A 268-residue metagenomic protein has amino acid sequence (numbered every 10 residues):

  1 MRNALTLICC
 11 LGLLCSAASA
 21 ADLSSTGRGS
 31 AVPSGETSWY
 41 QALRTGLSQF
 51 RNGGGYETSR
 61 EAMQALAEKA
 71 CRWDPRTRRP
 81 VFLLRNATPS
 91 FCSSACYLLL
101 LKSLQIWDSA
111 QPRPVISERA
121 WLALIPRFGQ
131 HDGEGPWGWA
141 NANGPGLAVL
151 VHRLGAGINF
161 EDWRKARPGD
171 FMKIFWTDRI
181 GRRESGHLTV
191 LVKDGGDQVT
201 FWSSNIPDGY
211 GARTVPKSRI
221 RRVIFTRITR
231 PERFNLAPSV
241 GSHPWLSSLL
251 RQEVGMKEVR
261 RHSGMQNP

Functional and structural regions predicted by a protein language model:
M1-A4: Positively charged n-region of N-terminal signal peptides that target proteins for export
L7-S16: Bacterial N-terminal signal peptides
A18-A20: Boundary at the C-terminal end of the N-terminal hydrophobic targeting segment
D22-A142, S263-P268: N-terminal capping segments
L84-P89, E184-T189, W245-S247: Glycine-rich, flexible loop segments associated with nucleotide phosphate handling
L101-S109, F175-T177, R230-R233: Short regulatory "switch" loops immediately downstream of catalytic or recognition motifs within protein catalytic
E118-G209: ...with weaker cross-activation on analogous glycine-rich loops/strands in unrelated enzymes
V199-P268: Low-complexity, Gly/Ser/Thr/Pro-rich intrinsically disordered linker/tail segments
